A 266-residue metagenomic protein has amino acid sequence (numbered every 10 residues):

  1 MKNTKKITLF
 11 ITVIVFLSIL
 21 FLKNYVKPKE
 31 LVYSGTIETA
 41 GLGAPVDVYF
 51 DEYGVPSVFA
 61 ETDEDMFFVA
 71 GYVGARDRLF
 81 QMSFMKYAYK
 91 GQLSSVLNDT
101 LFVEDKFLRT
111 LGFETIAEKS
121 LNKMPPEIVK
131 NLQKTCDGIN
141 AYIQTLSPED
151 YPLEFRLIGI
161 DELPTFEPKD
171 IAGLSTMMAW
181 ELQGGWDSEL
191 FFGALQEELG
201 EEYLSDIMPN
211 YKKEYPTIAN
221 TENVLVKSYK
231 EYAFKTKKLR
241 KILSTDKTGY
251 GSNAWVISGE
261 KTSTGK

Functional and structural regions predicted by a protein language model:
M1-F16: N-terminal Sec-pathway targeting helices
L17-F21: Extracellular/secretory pathway-exposed regions associated with glycan biology
L22-K266: Substrate-recognition/specificity elements adjacent to catalytic centers across diverse enzyme folds
